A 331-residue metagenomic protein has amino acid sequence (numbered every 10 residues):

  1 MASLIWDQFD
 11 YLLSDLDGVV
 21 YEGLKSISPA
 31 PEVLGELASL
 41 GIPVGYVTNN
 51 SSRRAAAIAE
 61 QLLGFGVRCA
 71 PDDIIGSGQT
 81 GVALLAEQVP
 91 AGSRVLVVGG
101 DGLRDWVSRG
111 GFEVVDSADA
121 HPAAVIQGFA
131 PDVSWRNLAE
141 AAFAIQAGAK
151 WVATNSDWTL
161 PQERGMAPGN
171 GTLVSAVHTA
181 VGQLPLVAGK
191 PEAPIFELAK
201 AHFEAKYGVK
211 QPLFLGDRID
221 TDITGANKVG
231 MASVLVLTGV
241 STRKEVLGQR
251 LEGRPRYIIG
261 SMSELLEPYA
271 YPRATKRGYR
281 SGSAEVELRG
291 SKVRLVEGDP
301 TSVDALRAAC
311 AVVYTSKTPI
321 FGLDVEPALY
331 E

Functional and structural regions predicted by a protein language model:
A2-S14, Y21-L24, S28, E32 (+3 more regions): Asp-based, Mg2+/Mn2+-dependent phosphohydrolase catalytic module
N50: Conserved phosphate/oxyanion-binding catalytic-loop motifs
S77-Q79: Polytopic endomembrane small-metabolite transporters, centered on the Drug/Metabolite Transporter
